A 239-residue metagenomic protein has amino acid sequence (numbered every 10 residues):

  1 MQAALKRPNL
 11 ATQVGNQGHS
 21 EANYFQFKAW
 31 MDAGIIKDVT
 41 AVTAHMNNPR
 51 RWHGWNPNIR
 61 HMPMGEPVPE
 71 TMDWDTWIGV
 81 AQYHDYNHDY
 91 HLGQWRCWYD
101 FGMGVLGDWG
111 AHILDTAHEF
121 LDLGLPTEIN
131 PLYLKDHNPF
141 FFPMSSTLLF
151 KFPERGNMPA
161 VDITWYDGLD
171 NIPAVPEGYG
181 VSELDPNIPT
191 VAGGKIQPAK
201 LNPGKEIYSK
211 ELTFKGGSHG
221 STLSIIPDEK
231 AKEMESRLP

Functional and structural regions predicted by a protein language model:
M1-V14, Q26-A29: Rossmann-fold NAD(P)-binding glycine/threonine-rich loop
A3, G18, W165-Y166: Bulky hydrophobic/aromatic packing residues
N9, F25-Q26, D32, D38 (+1 more regions): Contiguous beta-strand/loop segments that form the cofactor/metal-binding neighborhood of enzyme cores
G15-G18, M46: Short strand-turn motif at the edge of the Rossmann-like AdoMet-binding core
A22: Residues that form or flank phosphate/diphosphate-binding pockets in enzymes that use nucleotide phosphates
